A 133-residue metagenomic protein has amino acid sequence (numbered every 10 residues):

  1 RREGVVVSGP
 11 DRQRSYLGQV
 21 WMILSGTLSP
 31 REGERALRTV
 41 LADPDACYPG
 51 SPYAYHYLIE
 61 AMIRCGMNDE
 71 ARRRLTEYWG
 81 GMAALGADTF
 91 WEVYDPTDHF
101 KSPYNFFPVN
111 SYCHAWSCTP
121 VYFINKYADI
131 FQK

Functional and structural regions predicted by a protein language model:
R1-K133: Active-site core of glycosidic bond-cleaving carbohydrate-active enzymes
